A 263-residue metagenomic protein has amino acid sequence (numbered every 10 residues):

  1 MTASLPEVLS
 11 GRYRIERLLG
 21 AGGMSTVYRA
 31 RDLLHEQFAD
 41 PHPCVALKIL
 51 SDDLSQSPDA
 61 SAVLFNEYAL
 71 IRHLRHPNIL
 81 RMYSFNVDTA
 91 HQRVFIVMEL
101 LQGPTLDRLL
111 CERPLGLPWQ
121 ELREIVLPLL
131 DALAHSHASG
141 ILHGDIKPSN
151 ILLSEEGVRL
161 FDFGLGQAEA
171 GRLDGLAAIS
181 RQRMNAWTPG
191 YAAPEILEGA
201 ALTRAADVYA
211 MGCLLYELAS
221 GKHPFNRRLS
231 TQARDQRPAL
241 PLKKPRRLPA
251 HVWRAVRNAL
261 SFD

Functional and structural regions predicted by a protein language model:
S51-H73: AlphaC helix of the eukaryotic protein kinase fold
R81-V94: Short beta-strand micro-motifs within the conserved protein kinase catalytic domain, predominantly in the N-lobe
H91-T105: Conserved short submotifs of the Hanks-type protein kinase catalytic core that shape the nucleotide-binding pocket
L106-L117: AlphaC helix of the protein kinase catalytic domain
I125-V126: Activation segment signature within eukaryotic-like protein kinase domains
D131-I141: Protein kinase catalytic-loop region centered on the HRD/HxD motif
G190-D263: C-terminal lobe helix-coil module of Hanks-type protein kinase domains
